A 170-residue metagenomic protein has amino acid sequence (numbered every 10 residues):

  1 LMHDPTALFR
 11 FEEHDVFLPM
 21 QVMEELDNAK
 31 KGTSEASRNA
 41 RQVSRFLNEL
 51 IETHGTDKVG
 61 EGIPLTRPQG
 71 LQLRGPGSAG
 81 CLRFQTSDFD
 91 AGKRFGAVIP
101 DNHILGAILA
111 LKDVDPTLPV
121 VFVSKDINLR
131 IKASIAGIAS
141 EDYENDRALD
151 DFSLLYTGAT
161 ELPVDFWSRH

Functional and structural regions predicted by a protein language model:
M2-V121, I127-S134, I138-H170: Active-site-proximal, substrate-binding regions of enzyme catalytic domains and RNA-binding/basic surfaces
